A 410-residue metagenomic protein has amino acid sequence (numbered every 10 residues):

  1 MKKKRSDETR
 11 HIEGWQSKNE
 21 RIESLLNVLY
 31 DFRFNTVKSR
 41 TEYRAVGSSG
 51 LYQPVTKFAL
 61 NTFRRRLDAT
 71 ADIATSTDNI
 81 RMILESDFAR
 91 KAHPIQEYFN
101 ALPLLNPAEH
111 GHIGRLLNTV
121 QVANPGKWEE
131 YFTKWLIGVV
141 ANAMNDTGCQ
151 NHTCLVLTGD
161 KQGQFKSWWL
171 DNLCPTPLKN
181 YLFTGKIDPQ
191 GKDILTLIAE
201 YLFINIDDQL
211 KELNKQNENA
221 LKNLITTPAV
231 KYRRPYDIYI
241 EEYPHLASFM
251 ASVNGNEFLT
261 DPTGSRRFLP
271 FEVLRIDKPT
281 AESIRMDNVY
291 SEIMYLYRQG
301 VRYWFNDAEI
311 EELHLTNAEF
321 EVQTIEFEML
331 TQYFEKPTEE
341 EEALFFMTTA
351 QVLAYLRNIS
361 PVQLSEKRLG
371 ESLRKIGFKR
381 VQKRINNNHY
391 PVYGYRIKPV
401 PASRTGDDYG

Functional and structural regions predicted by a protein language model:
M1-A108, G126, S360-L364, K379 (+1 more regions): N-terminal nucleic-acid engagement/recognition segments and initiation subdomains in replication, restriction
S86-I194, I198-A199: P-loop NTPase catalytic core of nucleic-acid-dependent motor ATPases
I194-A199, R234-S252: AAA+/SF3 P-loop NTPase mechanochemical coupling elements
F203-I225, L259-G264: Conserved AAA+/SF3 P-loop NTPase catalytic/coupling segment centered on the Walker-B
E218-E241: Conserved catalytic/switch belt of AAA+ P-loop NTPases
L259-K278: A short helix-turn-beta junction within AAA+ P-loop NTPase domains corresponding to the substrate/partner-engaging
E282-N317: Long, low-complexity, charged/polar intrinsically disordered regions in eukaryotic proteins
W304-G410: DNA transaction DNA-binding modules
